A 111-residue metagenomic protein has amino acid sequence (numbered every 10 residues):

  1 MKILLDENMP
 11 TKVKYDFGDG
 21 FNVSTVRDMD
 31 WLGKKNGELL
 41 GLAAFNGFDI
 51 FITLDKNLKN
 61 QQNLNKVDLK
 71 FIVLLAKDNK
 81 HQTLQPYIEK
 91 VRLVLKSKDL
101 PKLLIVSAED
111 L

Functional and structural regions predicted by a protein language model:
M1-K2, D49, I105-L111: Intrinsically disordered, low-complexity and often Lys/Arg-enriched segments
K2-N46: N-terminal first-folded block
K14-Y15, Q61-N63, T83: Short glycine-/acidic-enriched loop or helix-start segments at secondary-structure transitions that form or flank
G20-T25, V67-L74: Active-site regions of enzymes building and remodeling cell-envelope glycoconjugates
R27, L54, L74-A76: Short beta->alpha connector loops at strand-helix junctions that form conserved, small/polar/Pro-enriched
M29-D30, L58, K77-N79: Short histidine/acidic/glycine/proline-rich micro-motifs that form metal- and phosphate-coordinating active-site loops
A43-L64: Acidic, metal-binding active-site segment of PIN/NYN-like and related structure-specific nucleases
K70-A108: C-terminal structural segments of small proteins and small subunits
